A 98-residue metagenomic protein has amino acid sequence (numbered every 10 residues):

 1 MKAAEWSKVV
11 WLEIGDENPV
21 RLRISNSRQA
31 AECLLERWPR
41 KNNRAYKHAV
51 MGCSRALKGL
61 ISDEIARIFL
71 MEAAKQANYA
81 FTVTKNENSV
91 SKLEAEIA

Functional and structural regions predicted by a protein language model:
M1-M51: The feature represents the first ordered module of a protein
M1-S7, V83-A98: Short, functional C-terminal segments
I14, I24, I61, I65-I68 (+1 more regions): Weak global preference for isoleucine
I24-N26, H48, R67, T84 (+1 more regions): General "foldedness" signal
S54-S91: Short, compact, well-ordered microdomains
